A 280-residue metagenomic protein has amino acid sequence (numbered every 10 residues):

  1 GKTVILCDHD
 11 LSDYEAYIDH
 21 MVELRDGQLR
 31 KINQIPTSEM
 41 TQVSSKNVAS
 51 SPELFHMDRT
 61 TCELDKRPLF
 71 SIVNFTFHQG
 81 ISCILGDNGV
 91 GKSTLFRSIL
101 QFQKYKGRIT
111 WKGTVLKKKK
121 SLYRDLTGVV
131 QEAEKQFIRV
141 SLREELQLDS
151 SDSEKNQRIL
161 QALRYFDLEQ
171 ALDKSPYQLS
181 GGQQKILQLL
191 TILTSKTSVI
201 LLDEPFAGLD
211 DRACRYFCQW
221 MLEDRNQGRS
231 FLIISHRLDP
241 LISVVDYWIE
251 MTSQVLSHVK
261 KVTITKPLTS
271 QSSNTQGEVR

Functional and structural regions predicted by a protein language model:
D8-H9, S235-H236: H-loop/switch region of ABC-family ATPase nucleotide-binding domains
L100: Helix-to-loop junction immediately C-terminal to a conserved catalytic motif
K104-R124: Conserved ABC transporter NBD signature motif
N156-A171: Conserved ABC ATPase "signature" region
S175-L179, Q183: Conserved ABC ATPase signature
I192-L193: ABC ATPase C-loop
I200-E204: Catalytic Walker B motif of ABC-type/P-loop ATPase nucleotide-binding domains
D210: ABC-family nucleotide-binding domains
